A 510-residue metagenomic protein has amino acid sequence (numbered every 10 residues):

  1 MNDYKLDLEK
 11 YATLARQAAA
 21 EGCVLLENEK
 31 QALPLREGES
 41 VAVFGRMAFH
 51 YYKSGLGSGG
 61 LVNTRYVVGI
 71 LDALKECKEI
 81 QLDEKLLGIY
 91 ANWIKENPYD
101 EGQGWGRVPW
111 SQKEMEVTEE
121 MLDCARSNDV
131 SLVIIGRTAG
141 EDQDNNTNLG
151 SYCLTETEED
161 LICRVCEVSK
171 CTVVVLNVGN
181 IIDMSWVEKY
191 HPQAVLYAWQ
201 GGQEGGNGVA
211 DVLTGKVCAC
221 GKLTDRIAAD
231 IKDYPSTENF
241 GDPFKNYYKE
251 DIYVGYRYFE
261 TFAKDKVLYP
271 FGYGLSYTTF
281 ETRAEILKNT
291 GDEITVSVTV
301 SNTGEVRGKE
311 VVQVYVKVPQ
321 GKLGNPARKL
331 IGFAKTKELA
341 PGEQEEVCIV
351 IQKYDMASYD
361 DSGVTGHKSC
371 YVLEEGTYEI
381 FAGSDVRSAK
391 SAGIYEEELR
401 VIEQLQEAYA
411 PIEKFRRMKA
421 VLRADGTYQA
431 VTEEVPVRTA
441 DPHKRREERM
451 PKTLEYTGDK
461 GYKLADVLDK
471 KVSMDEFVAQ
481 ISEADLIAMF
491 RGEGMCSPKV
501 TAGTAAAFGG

Functional and structural regions predicted by a protein language model:
M1-G510: C-terminal non-catalytic regions of proteins with extracellular/luminal or membrane-system context
